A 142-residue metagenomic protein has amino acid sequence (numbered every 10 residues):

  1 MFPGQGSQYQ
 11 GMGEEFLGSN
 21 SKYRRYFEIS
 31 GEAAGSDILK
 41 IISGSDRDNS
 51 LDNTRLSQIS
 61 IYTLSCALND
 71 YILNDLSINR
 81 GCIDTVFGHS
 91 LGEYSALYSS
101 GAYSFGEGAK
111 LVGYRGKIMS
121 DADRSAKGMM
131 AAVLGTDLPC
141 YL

Functional and structural regions predicted by a protein language model:
M1-F87: Helix-rich "cap/lid" substructures immediately adjacent to catalytic or cofactor-binding pockets
Q5-S7, E32-A34, S99-L142: Alpha/beta catalytic cores of group-transfer enzymes, especially the acyltransferase/condensing modules of polyketide
G11-G13, I42, S95, S99 (+1 more regions): Residue-level recognition of conserved structural "scaffold" positions that shape functional pockets and channels
L17-G18, R24, S60-Y62, E93-Y94 (+1 more regions): Aromatic-residue detector
E28-I29, T63, A67, E93 (+2 more regions): A broad detector of short, well-ordered amphipathic alpha-helices that serve as recognition/interaction surfaces
D46-L51, L91, G135-L138: Short, internal active-site loops enriched in acidic
I61, L68, A96-Y98, I118: Hydrophobic side chains within alpha-helical segments
H89-Y98, A102-Y103: Glycine-rich nucleophile elbow surrounding the catalytic serine of serine-hydrolase chemistry
